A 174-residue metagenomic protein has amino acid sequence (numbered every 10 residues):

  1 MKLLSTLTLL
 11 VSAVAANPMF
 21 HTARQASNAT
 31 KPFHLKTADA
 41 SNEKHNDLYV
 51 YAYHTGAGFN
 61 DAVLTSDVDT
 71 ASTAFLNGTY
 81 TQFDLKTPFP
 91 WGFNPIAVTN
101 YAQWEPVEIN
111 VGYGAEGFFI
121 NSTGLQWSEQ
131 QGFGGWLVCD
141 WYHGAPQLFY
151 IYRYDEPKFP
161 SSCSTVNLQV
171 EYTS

Functional and structural regions predicted by a protein language model:
M1-K2, P18, K31, A57 (+5 more regions): Short non-domain terminal segments
M1-Q25: Fungal secretory targeting signals
T8-V11, T73-A74, G117-F118, W136: Short glycine-aromatic motifs
F20-G56, E105-S174: Extracellular glycan/ECM-engagement signal in secreted proteins
Y53-N100: Short, well-structured hydrophobic secondary-structure segments
